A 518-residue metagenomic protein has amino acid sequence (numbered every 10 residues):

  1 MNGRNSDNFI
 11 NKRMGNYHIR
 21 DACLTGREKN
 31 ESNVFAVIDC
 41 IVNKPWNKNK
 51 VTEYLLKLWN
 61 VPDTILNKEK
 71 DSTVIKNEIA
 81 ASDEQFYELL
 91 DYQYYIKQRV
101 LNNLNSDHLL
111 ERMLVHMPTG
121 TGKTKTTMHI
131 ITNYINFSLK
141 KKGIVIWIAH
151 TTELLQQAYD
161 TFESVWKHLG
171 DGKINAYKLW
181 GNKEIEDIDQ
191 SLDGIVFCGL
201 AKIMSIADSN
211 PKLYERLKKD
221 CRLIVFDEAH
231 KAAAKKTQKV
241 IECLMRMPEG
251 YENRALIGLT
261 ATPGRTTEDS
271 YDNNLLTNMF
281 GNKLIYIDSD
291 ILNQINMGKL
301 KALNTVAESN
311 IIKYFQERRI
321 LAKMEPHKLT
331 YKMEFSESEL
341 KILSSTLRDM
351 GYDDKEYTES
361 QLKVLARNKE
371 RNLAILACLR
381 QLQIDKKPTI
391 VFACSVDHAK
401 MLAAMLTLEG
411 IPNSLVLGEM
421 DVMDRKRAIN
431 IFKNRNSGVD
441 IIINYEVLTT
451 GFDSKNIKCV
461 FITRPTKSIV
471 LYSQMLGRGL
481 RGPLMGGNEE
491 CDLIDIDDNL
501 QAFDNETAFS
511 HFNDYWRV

Functional and structural regions predicted by a protein language model:
M1-N77: N-terminal accessory nucleic-acid engagement/regulatory domains that precede and modulate ATP-driven motor cores
D63-H116: Conserved pre-motif I regulatory segment
D107-T132, F392: Walker A/P-loop
T124-T126, Y134, K140-V165, C394-D397: Conserved Walker A/P-loop ATP-binding site and its immediately adjacent core in helicase/helicase-like ATPase domains
I144-L155, S360-A404: Conserved strand-helix element at the start of the C-terminal RecA-like helicase core
A201-K202, Y214-G258, T262-R265: SF2 helicase catalytic motif II
L223, P412, L417-R517: Conserved RecA-like P-loop NTPase helicase motor core
S270-K387: Interdomain helical connector at the RecA1-RecA2 junction of SF1/SF2 helicase-like NTPases
